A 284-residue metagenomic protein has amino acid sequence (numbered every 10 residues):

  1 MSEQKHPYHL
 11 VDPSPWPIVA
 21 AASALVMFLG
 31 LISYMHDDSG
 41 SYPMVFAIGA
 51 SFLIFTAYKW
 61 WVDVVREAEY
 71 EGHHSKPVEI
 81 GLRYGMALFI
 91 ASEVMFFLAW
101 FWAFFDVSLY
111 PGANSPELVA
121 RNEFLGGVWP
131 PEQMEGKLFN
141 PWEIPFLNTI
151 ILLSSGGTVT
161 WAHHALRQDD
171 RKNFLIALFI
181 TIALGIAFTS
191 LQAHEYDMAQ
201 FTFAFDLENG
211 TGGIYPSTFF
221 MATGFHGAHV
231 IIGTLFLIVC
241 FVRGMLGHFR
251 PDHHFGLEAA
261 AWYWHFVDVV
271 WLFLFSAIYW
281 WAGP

Functional and structural regions predicted by a protein language model:
M1-P284: ...captures the hydrophobic TM-helix bundle architecture rather than a specific catalytic motif, and can also fire on
